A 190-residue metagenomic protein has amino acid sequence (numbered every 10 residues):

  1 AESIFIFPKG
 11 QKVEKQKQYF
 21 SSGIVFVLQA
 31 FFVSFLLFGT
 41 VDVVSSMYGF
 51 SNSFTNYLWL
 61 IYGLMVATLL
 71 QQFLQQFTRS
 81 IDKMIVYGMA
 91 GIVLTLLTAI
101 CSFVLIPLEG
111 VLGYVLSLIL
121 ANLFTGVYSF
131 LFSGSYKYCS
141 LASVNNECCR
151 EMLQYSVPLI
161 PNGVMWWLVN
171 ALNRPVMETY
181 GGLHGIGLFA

Functional and structural regions predicted by a protein language model:
A1, T55, C148-Y155, L159 (+1 more regions): Interfacial/gating helices of multi-pass transporter permease domains
A1-D42, N56-W59: Membrane-water interface segments that mark the loop-to-transmembrane alpha-helix transition
A1-K9, M65-Q71, G163-L172, A190: Small-residue-rich midsections of specific transmembrane alpha-helices
F7, K12, V66-M89: Membrane-interface junctions at transmembrane-helix termini in multi-pass inner-membrane proteins
F32, L36, T40, G49-Q71 (+1 more regions): Alpha-helical transmembrane segments of multi-pass membrane proteins
S51, S80-I81, L108, Y180-L183: Helix-loop interface residues and adjacent transmembrane-helix termini in multi-pass membrane transporters, primarily
T55, W59, G88-Y136, Y155 (+1 more regions): Hydrophobic alpha-helical transmembrane segments
I85, L118, S129-A171: Interhelical loop/hinge segments that connect adjacent transmembrane helices in multipass membrane
